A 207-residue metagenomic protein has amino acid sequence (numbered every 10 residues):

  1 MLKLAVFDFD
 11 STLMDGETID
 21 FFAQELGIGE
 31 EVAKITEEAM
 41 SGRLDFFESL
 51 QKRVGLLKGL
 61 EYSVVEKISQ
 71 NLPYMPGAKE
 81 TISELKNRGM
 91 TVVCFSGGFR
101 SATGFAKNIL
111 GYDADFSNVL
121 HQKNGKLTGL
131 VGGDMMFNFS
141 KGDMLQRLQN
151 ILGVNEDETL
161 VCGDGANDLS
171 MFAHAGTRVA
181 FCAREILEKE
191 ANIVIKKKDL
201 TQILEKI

Functional and structural regions predicted by a protein language model:
M1-L120, K198: Alpha-helical substrate-recognition element adjacent to the catalytic core
S69-I207: C-terminal cap/substrate-recognition subdomain and adjoining C-terminal extension of metal-dependent phosphatase-like
